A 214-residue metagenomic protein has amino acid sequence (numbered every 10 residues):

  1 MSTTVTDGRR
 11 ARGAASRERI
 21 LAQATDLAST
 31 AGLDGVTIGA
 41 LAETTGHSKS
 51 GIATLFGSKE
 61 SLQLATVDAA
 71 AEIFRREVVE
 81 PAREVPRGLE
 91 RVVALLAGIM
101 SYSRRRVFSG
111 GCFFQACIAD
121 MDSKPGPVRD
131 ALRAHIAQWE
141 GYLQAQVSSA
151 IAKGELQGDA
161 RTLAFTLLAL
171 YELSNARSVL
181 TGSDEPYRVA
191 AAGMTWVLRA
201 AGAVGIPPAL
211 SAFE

Functional and structural regions predicted by a protein language model:
M1-A15, G205-E214: N-terminal intrinsically disordered/low-complexity leader segments
R19, Q23, L27-S61, A65: Helix-turn-helix
A65, V79-G110, A160-L167, F213: Hydrophobic alpha-helical connector segments
D68-R75: Short, basic, alpha-helical segments at the C-terminal edge of helix-turn-helix-like DNA-binding modules
R91, R106-P127: Amphipathic alpha-helical segments used for helix-helix packing
V93-A94, G126-A152, T162-F165, A192-T195: Amphipathic alpha-helical packing segments from all-alpha helical-bundle domains
Y102-R105, S149, L167-E185, V197-P207: Amphipathic C-terminal alpha-helical segment
G110, Q115, Q157-R177, V189-V197: Hydrophobic alpha-helical segments that form the core of small-molecule binding pockets and/or dimer interfaces
